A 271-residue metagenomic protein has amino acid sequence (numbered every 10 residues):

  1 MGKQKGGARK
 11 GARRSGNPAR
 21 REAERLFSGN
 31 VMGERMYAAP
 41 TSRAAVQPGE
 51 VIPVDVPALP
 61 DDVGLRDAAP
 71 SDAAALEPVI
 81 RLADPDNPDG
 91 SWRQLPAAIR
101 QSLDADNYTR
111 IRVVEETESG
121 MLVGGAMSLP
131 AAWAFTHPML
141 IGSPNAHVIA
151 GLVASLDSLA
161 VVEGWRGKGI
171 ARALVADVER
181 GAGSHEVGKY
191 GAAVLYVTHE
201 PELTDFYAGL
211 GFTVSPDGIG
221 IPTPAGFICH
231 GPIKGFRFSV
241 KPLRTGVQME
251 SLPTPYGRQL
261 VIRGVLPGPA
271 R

Functional and structural regions predicted by a protein language model:
M1-V31: Short Lys/Arg-rich cationic patches that frequently serve as NLS/NoLS or arginine-rich RNA/DNA-binding motifs
V63-P78: A short beta-loop-alpha structural element at the N-terminal edge of CoA-dependent acyl/N-acetyltransferase catalytic
D84-E118, L122-W133: Active-site rim helix/loop that mediates acceptor-substrate recognition in acyltransferases
T117-A160, R166, I219-K234: Conserved acyl-donor/pantetheine-binding loop and adjacent beta-alpha core of acyl/acetyltransferases and related
V161, G167-G183: Conserved acetyl-CoA-binding loop-helix of GNAT-fold acetyltransferases
A182-E200: Conserved GNAT acetyl-CoA-binding A-motif
T198-E200, G220-R271: C-terminal "cap" of GNAT-fold acetyltransferases
A208-G218: Conserved acetyl-CoA-binding loop of GNAT-fold acetyltransferases
